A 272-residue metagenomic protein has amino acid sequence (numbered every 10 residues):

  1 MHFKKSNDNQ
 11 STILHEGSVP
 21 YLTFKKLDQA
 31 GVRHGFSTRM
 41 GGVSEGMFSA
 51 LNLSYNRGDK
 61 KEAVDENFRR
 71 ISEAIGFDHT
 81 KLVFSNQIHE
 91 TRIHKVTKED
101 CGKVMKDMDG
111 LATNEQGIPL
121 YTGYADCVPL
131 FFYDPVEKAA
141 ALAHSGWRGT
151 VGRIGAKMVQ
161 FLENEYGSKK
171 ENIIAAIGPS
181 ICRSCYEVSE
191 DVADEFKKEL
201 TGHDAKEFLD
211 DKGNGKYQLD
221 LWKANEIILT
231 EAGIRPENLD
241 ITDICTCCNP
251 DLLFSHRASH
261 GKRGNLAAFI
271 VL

Functional and structural regions predicted by a protein language model:
M1-L272: Active-site microenvironment for binding and transforming phosphate-containing groups
